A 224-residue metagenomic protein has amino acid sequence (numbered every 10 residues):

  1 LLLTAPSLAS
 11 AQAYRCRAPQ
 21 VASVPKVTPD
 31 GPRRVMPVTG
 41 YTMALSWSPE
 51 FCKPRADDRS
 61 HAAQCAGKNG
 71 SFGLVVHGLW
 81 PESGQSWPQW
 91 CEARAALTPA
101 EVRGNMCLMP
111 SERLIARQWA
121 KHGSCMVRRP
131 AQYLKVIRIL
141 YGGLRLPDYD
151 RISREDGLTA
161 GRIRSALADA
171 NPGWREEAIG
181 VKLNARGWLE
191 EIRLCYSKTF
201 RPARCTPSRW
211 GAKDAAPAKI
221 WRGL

Functional and structural regions predicted by a protein language model:
T4-P6: N-terminal signal peptide c-region/cleavage motif recognized by signal peptidases
Q12-P54: N-terminal module-boundary/linker segments of secreted carbohydrate-active enzymes
A56-L224: Domain-level detector of nuclease and nuclease-like folds in predominantly extracellular/periplasmic contexts
